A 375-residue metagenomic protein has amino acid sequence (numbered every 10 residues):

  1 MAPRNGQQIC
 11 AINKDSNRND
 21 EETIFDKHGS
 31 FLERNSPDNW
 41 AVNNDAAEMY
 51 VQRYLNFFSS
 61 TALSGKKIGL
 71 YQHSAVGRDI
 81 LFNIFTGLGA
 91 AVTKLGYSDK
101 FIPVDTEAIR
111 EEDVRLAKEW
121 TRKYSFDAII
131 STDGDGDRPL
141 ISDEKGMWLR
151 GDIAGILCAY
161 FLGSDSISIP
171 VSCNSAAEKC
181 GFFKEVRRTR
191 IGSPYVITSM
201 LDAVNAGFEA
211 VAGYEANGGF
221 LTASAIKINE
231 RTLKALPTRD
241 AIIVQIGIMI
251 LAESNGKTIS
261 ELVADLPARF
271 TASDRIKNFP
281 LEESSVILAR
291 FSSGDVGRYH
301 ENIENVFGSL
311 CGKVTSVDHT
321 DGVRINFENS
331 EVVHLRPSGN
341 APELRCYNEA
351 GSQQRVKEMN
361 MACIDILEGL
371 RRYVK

Functional and structural regions predicted by a protein language model:
M1, F126-A128, S164-G339, E343-Y347 (+1 more regions): Phosphate-binding and adjacent anionic-ligand microenvironments
M1, F82-E144: N-terminal small/polar loop signature for handling phosphorylated ligands or for N-terminal nucleophile
M1-G6, D79-I84, V104-A108, P139-K145 (+4 more regions): Short acidic, glycine/serine/threonine-rich loops at helix termini
M1-I102: Gly/Ser-rich phosphate-binding catalytic loop and adjacent alpha/beta segment that cradle a phosphoryl group at enzyme
N5-H28, A154-F183, A241, G247: Glycine-rich phosphate-binding loop plus the immediately following alpha-helix
Y54, I68, D113-K118, I130 (+6 more regions): Buried hydrophobic positions in well-ordered alpha/beta secondary-structure cores of metabolic enzymes
F58-L63, W120-Y124, T132-D133, L140-S142 (+6 more regions): Solvent-exposed alpha-helices and their adjacent loops that cap or buttress functional pockets in soluble metabolic
G69-D79, G136-D137, C173-S175, G218 (+2 more regions): Gly/Ser/Thr-rich loops at beta-strand to alpha-helix junctions that form or flank small-molecule/cofactor-binding
